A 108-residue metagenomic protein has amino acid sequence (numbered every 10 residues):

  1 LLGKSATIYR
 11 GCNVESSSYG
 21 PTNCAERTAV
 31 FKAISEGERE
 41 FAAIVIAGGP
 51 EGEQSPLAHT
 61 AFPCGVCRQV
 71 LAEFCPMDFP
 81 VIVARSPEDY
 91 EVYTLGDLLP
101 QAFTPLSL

Functional and structural regions predicted by a protein language model:
L1-T7, I82: Short beta-strand scaffold segments in enzyme catalytic cores
S5-S16, A47-G52: Glycine/charged-rich beta-loop-alpha catalytic/anionic-binding loops adjacent to active sites
T7-G11, T22, H59, P76: A generic structural signal for ordered alpha-helices
Y9, S18, S35, P63: Short glycine/serine/threonine-biased micro-segments
C12-T28: Compact, glycine-rich, soluble single-domain proteins
E26-A33, L71: Buried hydrophobic packing segments
E36-L108: C-terminal binding/interaction regions
